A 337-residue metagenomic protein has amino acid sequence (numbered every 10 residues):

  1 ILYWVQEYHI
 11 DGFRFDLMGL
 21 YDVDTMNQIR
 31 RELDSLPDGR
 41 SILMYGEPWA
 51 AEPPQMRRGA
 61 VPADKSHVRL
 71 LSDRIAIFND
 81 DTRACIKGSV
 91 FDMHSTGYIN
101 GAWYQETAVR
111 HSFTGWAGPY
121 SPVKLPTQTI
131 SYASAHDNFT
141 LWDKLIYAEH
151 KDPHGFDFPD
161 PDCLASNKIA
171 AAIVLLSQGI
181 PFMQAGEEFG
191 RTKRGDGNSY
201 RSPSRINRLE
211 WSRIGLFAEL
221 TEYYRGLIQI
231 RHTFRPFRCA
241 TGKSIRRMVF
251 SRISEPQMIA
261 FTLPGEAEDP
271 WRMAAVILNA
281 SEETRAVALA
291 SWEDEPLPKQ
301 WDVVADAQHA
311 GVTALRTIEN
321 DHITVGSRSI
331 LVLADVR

Functional and structural regions predicted by a protein language model:
I1-Q55: Active-site neighborhood of glycoside hydrolase catalytic domains
Q6-H9, A133, L176-S177, H322: Alpha-helix termination/capping residues and helix-transition junctions
H9-G12, D143-D152, Y200-R208, G242: Short acidic (Asp/Glu) and glycine-rich catalytic loops that position anionic groups and cofactors
D11-Y21, H150-D162, R208-I214: The substrate-binding groove and active-site-proximal loops of carbohydrate-active enzymes, especially glycoside
R14, L20-T25, A51-Q55, F139-L141 (+3 more regions): Flexible loop/turn segments at secondary-structure boundaries
D24, Q28, I169, E219-E222: Extracytoplasmic/secreted proteins, especially bacterial periplasmic and envelope-associated proteins
R30-R31, R40-F189, N198-Y200, I253 (+2 more regions): Conserved alpha/beta catalytic core and glycan-binding cleft of carbohydrate-active enzymes
P161-L164, L175-F189, K193-R337: Carbohydrate-interacting/catalytic domains
